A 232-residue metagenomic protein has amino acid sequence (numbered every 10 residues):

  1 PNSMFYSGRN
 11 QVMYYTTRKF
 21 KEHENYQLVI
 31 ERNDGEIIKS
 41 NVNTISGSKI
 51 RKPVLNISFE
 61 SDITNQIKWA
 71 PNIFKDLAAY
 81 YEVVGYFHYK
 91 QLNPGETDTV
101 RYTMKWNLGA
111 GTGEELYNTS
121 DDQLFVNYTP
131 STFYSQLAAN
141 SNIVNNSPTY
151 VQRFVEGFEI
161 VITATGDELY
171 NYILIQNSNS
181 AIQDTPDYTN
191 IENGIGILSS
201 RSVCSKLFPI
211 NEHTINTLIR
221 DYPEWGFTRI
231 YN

Functional and structural regions predicted by a protein language model:
P1-N232: A sequence/structural signal for flexible, mid-protein segments enriched in small/helix-disrupting residues
